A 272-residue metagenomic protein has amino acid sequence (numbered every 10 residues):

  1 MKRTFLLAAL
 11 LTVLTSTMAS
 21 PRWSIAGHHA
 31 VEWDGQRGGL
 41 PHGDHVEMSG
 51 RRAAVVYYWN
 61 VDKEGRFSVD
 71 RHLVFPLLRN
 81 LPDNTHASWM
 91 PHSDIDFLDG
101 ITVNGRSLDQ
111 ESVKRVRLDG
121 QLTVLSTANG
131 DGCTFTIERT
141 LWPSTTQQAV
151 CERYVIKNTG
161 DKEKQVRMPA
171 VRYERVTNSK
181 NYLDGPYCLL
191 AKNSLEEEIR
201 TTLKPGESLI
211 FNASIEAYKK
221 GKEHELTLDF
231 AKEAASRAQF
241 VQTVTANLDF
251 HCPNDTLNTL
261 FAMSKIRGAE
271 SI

Functional and structural regions predicted by a protein language model:
T4-L14: Sec-dependent N-terminal signal peptides
A19-K265, A269: Terminal accessory carbohydrate-recognition/targeting modules of carbohydrate-active enzymes
